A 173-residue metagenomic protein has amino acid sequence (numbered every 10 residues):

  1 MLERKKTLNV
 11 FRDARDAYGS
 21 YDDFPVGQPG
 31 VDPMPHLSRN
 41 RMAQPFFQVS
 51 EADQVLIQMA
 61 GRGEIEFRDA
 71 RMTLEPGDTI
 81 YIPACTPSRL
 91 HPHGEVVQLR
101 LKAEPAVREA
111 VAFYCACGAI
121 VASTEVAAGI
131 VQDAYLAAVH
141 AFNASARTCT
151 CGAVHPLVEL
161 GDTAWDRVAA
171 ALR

Functional and structural regions predicted by a protein language model:
M1-R39, A43-F46, A137-R173: A short, N-terminal "cap"/entry segment at the start of jelly-roll beta-barrel domains of the cupin/DSBH fold
G19, R41, Q48-S50, T73 (+1 more regions): Short solvent-exposed loop/turn micro-motifs enriched in small/polar/acidic residues
V49-D78: A short beta-strand-loop-beta hairpin characteristic of the jelly-roll/cupin
L56, A110-C115, A146-C149: Cys/His-enriched microdomains
L74-G94, A103: Conserved metal-binding segment of the jelly-roll/cupin
H93-A112: A short hydrophobic beta-strand segment most commonly corresponding to one strand of the jelly-roll/cupin
A110-V121, A128-V131: Flexible, surface-exposed loop/linker segments and immediately adjacent secondary-structure boundaries
I120-V126, V154-L157: Short functional micro-motifs and their immediate structural scaffolds
